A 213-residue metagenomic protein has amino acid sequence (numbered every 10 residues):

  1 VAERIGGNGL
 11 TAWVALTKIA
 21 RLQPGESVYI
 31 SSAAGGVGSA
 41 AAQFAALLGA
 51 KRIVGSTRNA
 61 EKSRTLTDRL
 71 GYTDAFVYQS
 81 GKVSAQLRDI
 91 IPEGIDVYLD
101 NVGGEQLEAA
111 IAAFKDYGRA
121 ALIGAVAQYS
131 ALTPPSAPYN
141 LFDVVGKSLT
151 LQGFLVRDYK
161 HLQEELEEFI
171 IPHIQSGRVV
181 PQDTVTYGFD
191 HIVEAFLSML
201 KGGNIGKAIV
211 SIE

Functional and structural regions predicted by a protein language model:
E3-S80: Mid-domain Rossmann-like dinucleotide-binding core that forms the NAD(H)/NADP(H) cofactor-binding site
A34, S80, V102-G103, G124: Short glycine-/small-residue-rich Rossmann-like dinucleotide-binding loops
A50, L66-T67, E105-V179, I212-E213: Glycine-rich phosphate-binding loop and adjacent beta-alpha segment of Rossmann(oid) nucleotide-cofactor-binding
T73-Q79, T184-H191: Short acidic-hydrophobic, aromatic-tinged amphipathic segments that line or gate anion-handling sites
K82-E93: Short amphipathic alpha-helix with an adjacent loop that forms part of the alpha/beta core around
E93-D100, G118-R119: Short SAM/SAH-binding signature in class I
S176-V185, V193-E213: C-terminal capping/lid region of NAD(P)-dependent oxidoreductase domains
